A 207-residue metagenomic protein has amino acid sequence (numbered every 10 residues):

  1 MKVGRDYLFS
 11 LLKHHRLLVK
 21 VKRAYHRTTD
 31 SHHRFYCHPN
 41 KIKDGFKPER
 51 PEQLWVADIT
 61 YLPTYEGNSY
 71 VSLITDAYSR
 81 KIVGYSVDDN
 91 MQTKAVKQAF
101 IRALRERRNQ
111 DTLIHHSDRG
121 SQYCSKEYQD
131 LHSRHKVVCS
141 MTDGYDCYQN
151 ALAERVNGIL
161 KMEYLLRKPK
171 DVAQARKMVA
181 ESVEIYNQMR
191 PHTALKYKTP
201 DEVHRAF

Functional and structural regions predicted by a protein language model:
M1, F46-P48, T64-Y65, R119 (+2 more regions): Conserved, non-catalytic sequence blocks in retroelement Pol enzymes and Pol-derived host proteins
M1-R50, T199-H204: Basic, flexible linker segments flanking DNA-binding modules in nucleic acid-interacting mobile-element proteins
L8, L12, I42, D58 (+11 more regions): Mobile genetic element proteins and their domesticated derivatives, centered on retroelements and DNA transposons
V21-R27, H115-R119, R134-L152, K168-V172: RNase H-like polynucleotidyl transferase catalytic core
D44, P48-V83, D89: An active-site-proximal beta-strand-loop segment
G67, Y85-R108, C124: Active-site beta-loop-alpha junctions of metal-dependent nucleic acid enzymes, especially the RNase H-like/DDE
N109-C124, D143-C147, K196-P200: Acidic/histidine-rich, metal-coordinating catalytic segments
S133-V137, I159-F207: C-terminal domain-tail junction helix/linker
